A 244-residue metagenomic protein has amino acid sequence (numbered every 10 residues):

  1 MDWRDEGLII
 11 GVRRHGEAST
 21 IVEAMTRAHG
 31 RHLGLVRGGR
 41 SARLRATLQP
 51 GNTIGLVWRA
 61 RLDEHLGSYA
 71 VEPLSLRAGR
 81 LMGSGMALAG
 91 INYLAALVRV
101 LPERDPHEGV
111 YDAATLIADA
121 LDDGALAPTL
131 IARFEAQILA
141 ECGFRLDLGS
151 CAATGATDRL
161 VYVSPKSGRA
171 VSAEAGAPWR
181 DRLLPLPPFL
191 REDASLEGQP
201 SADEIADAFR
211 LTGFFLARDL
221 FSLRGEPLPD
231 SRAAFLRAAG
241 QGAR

Functional and structural regions predicted by a protein language model:
M1-I21, M25-R244: Non-catalytic alpha-helical scaffolds and adjoining flexible linkers that form interface surfaces for assembly
